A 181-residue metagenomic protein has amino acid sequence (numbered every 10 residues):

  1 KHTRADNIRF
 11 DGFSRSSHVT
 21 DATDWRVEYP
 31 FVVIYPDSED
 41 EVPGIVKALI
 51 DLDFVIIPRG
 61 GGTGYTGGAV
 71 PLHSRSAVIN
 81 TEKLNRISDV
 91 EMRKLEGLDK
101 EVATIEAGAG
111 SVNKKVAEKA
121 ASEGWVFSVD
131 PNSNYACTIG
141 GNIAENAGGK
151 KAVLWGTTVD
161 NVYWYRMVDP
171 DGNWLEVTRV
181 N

Functional and structural regions predicted by a protein language model:
K1-K47, G64-T104, N132: N-terminal flexible segment immediately upstream of the FAD-binding catalytic core in FAD-dependent oxidoreductases
L52-F54, R75: Short coil/turn segments at beta-strand junctions that form active-site/ligand-binding loops
F54-V55, V126: Residue-level detector of anion-binding/catalytic polar loops
R59-T63: Glycine-rich beta-strand-to-loop/alpha-helix junction loops that act as flexible
R86-G97, A103-N181: FAD-binding subdomain of flavoenzyme oxidoreductases
